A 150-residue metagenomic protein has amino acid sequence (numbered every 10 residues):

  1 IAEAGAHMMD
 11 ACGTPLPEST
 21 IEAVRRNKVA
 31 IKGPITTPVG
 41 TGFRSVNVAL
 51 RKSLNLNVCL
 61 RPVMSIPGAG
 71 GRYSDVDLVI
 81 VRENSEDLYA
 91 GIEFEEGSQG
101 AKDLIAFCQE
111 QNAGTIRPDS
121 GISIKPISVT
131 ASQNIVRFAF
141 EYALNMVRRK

Functional and structural regions predicted by a protein language model:
I1: N-terminal phosphate-binding or glycine-rich loops at protein starts, especially the Walker A/P-loop of NTPases
A4-K150: Anion-binding alpha/beta catalytic cores of soluble intermediary-metabolism enzymes, centered on
